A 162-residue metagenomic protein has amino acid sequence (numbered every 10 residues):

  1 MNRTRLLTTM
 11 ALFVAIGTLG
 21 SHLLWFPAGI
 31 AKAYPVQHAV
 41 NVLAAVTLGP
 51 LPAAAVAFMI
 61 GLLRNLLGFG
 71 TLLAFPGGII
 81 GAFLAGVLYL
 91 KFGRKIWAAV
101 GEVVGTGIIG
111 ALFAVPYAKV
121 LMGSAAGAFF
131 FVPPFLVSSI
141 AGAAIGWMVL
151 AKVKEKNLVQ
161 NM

Functional and structural regions predicted by a protein language model:
M1-M162: Loop-helix junctions at membrane interfaces
